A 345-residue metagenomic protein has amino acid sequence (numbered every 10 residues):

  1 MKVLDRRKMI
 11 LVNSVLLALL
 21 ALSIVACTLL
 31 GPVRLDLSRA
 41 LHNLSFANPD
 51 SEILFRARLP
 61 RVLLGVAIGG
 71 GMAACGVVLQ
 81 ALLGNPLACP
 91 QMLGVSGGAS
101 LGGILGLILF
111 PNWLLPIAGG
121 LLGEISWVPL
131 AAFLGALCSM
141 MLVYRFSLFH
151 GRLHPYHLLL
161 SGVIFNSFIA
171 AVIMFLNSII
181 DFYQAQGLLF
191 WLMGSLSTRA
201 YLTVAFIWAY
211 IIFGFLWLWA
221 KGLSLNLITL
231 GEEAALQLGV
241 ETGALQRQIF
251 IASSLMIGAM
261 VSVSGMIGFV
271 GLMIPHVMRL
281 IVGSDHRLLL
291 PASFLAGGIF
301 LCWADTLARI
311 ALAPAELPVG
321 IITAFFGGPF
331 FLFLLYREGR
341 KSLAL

Functional and structural regions predicted by a protein language model:
M1-L345: Alpha-helical transmembrane segments in inner-membrane proteins
